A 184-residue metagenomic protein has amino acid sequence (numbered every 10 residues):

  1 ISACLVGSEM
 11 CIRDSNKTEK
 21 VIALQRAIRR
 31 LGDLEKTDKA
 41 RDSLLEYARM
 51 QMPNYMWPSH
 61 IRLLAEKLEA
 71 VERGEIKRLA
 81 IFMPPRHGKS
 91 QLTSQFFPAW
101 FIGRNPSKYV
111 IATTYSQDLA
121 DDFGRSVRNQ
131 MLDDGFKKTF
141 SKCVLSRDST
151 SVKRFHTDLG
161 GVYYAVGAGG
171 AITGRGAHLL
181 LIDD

Functional and structural regions predicted by a protein language model:
I1-I12: Single conserved hydrophobic/aromatic residue that forms the stacking wall/gate of nucleotide- or nucleobase-binding
C4, R78-F82, I111: Short hydrophobic/aromatic beta-strand immediately N-terminal to the Walker A/P-loop
N16-L79: Phosphate-handling catalytic cores of nucleic-acid transaction enzymes
I76-F96: Walker A/P-loop
S90, G169-H178: SF2 helicase motor core recognition
T93-N105: Walker A/P-loop NTP-binding motif
Y109, T113-G169: Conserved nucleotide-state-sensing and coupling region of NTP-binding domains
H178-D184: SF2 helicase catalytic motif II
